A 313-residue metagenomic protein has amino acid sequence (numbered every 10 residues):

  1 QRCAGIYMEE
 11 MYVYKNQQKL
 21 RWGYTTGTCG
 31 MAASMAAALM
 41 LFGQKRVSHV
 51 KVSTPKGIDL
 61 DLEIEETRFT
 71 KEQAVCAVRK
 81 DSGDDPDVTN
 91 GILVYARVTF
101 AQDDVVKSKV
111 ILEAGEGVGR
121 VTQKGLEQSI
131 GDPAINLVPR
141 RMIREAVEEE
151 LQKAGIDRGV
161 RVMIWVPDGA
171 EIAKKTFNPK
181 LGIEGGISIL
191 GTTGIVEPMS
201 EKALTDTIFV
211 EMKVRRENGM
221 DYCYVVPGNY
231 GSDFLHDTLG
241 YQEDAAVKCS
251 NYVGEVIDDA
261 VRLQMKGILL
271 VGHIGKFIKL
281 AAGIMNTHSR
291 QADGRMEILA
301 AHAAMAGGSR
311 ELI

Functional and structural regions predicted by a protein language model:
Q1-Y7: N-terminal amphipathic/basic-hydrophobic helices that include classical n-h-c signal peptides and signal-anchor
M8-L181: Generic N-terminal targeting/processing segments that precede catalytic cores or assembly contacts
E9-Y14, R21, G27, L181-I187 (+1 more regions): A structural signal for small-residue-enriched, beta-sheet-centric alpha/beta enzyme cores and oligomeric scaffold folds
